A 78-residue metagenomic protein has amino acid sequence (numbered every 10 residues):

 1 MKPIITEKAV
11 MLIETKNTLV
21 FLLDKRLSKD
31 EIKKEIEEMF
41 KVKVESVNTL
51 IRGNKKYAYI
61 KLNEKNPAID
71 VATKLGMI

Functional and structural regions predicted by a protein language model:
M1-I78: Contiguous, often N-terminal, cationic amphipathic patches that form binding interfaces
